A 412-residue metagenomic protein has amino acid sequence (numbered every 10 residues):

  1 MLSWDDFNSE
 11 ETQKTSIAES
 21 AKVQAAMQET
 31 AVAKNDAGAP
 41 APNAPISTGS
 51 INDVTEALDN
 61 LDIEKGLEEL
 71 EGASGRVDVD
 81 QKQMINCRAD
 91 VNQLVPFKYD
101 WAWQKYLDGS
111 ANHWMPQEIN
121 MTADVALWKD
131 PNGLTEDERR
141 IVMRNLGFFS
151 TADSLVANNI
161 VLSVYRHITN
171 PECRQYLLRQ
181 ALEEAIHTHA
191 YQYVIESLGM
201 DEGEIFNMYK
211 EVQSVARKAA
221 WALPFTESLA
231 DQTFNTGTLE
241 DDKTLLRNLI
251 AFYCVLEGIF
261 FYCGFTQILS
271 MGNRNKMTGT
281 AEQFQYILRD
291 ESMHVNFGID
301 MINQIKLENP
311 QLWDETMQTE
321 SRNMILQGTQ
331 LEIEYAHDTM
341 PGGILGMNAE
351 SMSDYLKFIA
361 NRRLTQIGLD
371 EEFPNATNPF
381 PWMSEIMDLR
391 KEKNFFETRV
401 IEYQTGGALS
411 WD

Functional and structural regions predicted by a protein language model:
D5-L58: N-terminal intrinsically disordered, low-complexity tails
V54-S74, E138-R140: Membrane-interacting alpha-helical segments
E64-W128: Amphipathic alpha-helical packing elements
G72-V79, D90-Q93, D124-T151, S163-R166: Asp/Glu-centered strand-loop micro-motifs enriched in Gly/Pro and often flanked by an aromatic residue
W114-E118, A126-G133, V215-A219, E315: Short amphipathic alpha-helical patches
E136-D412: Non-heme di-metal
